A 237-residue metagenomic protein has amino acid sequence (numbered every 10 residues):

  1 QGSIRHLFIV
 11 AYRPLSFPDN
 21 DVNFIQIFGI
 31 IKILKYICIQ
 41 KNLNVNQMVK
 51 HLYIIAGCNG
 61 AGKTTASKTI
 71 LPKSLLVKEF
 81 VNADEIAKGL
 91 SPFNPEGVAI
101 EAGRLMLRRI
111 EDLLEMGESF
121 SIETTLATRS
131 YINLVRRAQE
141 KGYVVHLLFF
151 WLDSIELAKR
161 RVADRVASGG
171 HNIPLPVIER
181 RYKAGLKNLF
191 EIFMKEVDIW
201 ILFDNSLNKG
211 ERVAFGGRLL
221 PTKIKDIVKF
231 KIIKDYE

Functional and structural regions predicted by a protein language model:
G2-R5, Y12-L15, G29: N-terminal amphipathic/hydrophobic targeting modules at extreme N-termini, encompassing cleavable Sec/SRP-type signal
N59: The conserved Walker
K63: Conserved lysine of the Walker
K68-E118: Conserved substrate/cofactor phosphate-moiety recognition/catalytic segment in nucleotide-dependent phosphotransferases
E101-L152, G185: Glycine-rich phosphate-binding loop used to anchor ATP phosphates in small-molecule kinases, encompassing both
Y143-I192: A glycine- and Lys/Arg-enriched "phosphate-lid" helix/loop adjacent to the NTP-binding pocket of small-molecule kinases
E191-E237: NTP-dependent small-molecule kinase module
